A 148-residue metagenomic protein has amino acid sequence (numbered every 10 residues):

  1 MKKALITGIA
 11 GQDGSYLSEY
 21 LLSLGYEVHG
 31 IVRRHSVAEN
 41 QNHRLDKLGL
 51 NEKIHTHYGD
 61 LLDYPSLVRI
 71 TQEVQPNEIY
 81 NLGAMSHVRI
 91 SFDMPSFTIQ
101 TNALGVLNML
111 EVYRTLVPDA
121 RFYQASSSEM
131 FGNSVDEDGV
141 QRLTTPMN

Functional and structural regions predicted by a protein language model:
M1-N148: N-terminal Rossmann-like NAD(P)+-binding domain of SDR-like oxidoreductases, especially those catalyzing
